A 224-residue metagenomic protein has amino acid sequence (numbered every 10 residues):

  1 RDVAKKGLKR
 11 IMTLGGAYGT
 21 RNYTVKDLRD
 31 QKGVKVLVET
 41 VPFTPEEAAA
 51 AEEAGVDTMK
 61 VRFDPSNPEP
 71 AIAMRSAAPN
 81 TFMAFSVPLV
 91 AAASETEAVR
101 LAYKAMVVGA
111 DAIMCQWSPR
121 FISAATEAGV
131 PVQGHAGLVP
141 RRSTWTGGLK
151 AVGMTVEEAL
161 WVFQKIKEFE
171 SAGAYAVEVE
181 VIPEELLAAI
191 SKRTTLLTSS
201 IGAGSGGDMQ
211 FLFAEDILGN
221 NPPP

Functional and structural regions predicted by a protein language model:
D2-P224: Alpha/beta enzyme core
